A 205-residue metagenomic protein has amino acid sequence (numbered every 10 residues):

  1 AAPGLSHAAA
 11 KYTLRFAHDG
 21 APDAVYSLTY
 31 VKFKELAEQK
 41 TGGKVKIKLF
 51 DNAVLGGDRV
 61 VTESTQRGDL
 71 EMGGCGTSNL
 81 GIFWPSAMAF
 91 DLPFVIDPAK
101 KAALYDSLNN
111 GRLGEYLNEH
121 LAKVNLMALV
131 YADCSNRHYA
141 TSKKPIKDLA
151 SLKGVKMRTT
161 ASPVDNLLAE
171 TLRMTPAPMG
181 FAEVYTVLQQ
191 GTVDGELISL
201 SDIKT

Functional and structural regions predicted by a protein language model:
A2-H18, E38-K46, A122, K144-K156 (+1 more regions): Immediate post-signal peptide segment of exported/extracytoplasmic ligand-binding proteins
R15-K32, N52-G57, I203: Extracytoplasmic "Venus flytrap"
A24-L28, L55-R59, G111, T159 (+2 more regions): Soluble non-cytosolic domains of exported or imported proteins
K32, K46-T65, P98: Extracytoplasmic small-molecule ligand-binding "clamshell" domains of the periplasmic binding protein/Venus flytrap
K34-E38, Q66, G76-T175, V187: Contiguous mixed-secondary-structure segments that line small-molecule binding/active-site clefts of soluble domains
G43-V45, V61-C75, R173-P176, Q190-I198: Alpha-to-beta junction loops
I47-G56, R158-T159, M174-V187: Short beta-strand-to-loop elements that line the ligand-binding cleft of bilobed periplasmic-binding protein-like
N79, V164-N166, M174-T205: Pocket-lining segment of extracytoplasmic ligand-binding domains
